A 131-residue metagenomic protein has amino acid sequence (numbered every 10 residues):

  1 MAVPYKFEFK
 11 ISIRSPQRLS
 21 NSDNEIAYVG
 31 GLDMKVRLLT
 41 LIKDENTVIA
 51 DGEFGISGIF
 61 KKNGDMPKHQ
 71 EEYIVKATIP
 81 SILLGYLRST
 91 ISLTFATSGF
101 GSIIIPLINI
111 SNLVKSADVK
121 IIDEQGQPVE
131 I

Functional and structural regions predicted by a protein language model:
M1-I82, S89, L93-I131: N-terminal intrinsically disordered, cationic/polar leader segments that include organellar targeting peptides
